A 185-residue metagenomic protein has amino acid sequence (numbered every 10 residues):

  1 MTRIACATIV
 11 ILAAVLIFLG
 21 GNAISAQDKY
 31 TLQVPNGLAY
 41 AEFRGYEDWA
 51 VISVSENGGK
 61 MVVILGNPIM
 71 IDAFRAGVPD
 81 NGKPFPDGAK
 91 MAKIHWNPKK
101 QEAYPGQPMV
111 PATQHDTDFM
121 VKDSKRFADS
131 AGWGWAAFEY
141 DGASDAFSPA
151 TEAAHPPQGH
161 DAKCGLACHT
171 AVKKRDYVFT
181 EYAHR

Functional and structural regions predicted by a protein language model:
M1, L16-I17, Q33, V62 (+3 more regions): Compositionally biased, low-complexity repeat tracts
M1-A7: Positively charged n-region of N-terminal signal peptides that target proteins for export
T8-L19: Bacterial N-terminal signal peptides
G21-A26: Sec/Tat signal peptide C-region and signal peptidase I cleavage site
K29-G58, G82-R185: Sequence context surrounding c-type heme c attachment/ligation sites in exported
V63-N81, E102-P105: N-terminal post-signal-peptidase region of extra-cytosolic proteins
